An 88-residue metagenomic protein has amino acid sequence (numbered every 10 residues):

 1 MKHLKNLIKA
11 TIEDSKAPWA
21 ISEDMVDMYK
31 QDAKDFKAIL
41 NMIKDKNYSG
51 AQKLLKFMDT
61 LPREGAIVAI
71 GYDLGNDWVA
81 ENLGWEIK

Functional and structural regions predicted by a protein language model:
L4-D14, E23, E81: Proteolytic processing junctions in secreted/extracellular precursors, especially proprotein convertase/trypsin-like
A20-I21, D27-L83: Acidic, low-complexity, intrinsically disordered interaction modules
E86-K88: Short acidic DE-rich linear segments
